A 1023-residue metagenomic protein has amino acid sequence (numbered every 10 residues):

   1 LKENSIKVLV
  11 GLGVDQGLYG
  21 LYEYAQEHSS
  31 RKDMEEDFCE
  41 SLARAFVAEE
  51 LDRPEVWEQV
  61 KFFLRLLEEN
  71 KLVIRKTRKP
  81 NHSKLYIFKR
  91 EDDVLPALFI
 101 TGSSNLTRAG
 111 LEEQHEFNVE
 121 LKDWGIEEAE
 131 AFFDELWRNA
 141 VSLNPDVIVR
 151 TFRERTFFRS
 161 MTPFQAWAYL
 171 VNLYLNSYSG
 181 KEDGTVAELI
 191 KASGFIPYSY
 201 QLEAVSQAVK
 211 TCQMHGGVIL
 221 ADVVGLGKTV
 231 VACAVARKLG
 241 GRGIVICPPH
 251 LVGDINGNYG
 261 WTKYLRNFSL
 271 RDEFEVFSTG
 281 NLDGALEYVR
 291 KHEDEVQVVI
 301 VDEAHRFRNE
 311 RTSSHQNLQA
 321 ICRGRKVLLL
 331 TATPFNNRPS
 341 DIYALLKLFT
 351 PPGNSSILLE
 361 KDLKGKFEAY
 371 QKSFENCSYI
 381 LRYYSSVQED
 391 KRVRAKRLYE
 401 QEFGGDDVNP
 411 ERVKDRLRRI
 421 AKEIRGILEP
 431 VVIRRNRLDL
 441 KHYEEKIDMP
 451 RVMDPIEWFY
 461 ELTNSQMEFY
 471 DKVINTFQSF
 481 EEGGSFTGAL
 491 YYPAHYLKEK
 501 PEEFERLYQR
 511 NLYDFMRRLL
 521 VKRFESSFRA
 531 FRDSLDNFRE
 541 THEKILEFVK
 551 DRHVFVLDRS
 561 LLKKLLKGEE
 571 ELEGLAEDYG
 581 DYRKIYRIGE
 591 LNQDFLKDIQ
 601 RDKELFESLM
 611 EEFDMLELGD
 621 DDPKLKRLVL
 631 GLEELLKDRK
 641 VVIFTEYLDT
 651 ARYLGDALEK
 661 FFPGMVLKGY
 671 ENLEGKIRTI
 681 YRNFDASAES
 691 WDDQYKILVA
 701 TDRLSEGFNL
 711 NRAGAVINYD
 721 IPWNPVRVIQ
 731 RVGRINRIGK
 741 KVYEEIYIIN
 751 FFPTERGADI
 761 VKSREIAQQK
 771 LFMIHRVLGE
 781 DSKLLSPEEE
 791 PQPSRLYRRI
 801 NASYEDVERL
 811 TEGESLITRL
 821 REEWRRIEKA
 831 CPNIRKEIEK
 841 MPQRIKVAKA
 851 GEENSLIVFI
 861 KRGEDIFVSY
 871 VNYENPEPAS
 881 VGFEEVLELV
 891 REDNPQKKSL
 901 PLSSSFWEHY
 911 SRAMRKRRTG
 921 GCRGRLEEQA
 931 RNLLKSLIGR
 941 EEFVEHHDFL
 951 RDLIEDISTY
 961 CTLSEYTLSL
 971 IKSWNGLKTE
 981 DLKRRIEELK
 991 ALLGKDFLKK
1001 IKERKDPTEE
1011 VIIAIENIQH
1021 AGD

Functional and structural regions predicted by a protein language model:
L1-G194, H305, W824, C831-N833: PLD/PLD-like phosphodiesterase catalytic module centered on the HKD motif
M34, F38-N118, R308, T333-P334 (+2 more regions): Conserved RecA-like P-loop NTPase helicase motor core
F62, K71-K76, F277-E295, V299-F307 (+5 more regions): Inter-lobe coupling linker of SF2 helicases/translocases
R90, V94, L106-R108, Q114 (+11 more regions): Signature of the SF2 helicase/ATPase Hel1-core->accessory helical subdomain module
P163-W167, S177-K181, L440, V742-D1023: C-terminal accessory region of SF2 helicases/translocases
S179-K210, G216, L226-S314, C322-G324 (+2 more regions): SF2 helicase/translocase NTPase motor core, specifically the RecA-like lobe 1 inter-motif segment between Walker
K181-P197, V231, V235, L239 (+2 more regions): Conserved Helicase C-terminal RecA-like lobe
M214-V218, G241, K326, D638-K640 (+1 more regions): Pre-Walker A (Motif I) flank of P-loop NTPase domains
